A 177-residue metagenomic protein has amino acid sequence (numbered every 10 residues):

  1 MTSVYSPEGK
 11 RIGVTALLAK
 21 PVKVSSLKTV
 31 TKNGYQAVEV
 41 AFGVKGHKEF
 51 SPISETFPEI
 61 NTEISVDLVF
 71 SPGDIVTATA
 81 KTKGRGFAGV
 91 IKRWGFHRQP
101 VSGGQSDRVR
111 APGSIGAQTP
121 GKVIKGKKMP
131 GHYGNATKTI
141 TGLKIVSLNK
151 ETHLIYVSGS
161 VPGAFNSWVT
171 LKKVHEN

Functional and structural regions predicted by a protein language model:
M1-N177: Extended basic (Lys/Arg/His-rich) segments that typically form rRNA-contacting surfaces in ribosomal proteins
